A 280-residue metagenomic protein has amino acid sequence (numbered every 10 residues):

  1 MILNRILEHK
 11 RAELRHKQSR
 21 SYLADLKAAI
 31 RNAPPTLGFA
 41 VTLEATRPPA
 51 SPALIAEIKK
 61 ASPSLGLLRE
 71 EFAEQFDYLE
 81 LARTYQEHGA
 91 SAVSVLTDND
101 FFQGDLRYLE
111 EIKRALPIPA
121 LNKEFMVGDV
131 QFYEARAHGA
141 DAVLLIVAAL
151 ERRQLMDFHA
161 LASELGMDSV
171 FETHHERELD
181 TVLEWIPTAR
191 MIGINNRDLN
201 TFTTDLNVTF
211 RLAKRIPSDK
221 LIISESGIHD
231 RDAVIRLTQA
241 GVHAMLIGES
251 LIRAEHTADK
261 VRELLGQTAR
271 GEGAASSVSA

Functional and structural regions predicted by a protein language model:
I2-A73: An N-cap/entry alpha-helix motif that binds or orients negatively charged groups
I55-D77, P119-V127, V147, V170-E172 (+1 more regions): Active-site mouth loops of central-metabolism enzymes
I58-K60, L65-F72, L81-Q103, T181-A213: Glycine/Thr-rich beta-alpha phosphate-binding loop at enzyme active sites
G89, A115-I118, A137-V143, S163-M167 (+3 more regions): Glycine-enriched alpha-helix->loop->beta-strand junction motifs that scaffold or abut catalytic
T97, I118-Q131, A137-H138, V143-V147 (+1 more regions): Glycine- and Gly-Pro-enriched alpha-helical subdomains that act as flexible, kink-prone "lid/hinge" or packing modules
V127-H138, E176-T188, I228-I247, L264: Catalytic cores of alpha/beta
E134-Q154, G193-T201, V242-V261: Glycine-rich phosphate-binding active-site loops on the catalytic face of alpha/beta enzymes
L212-R215, T238, R253-A280: C-terminal helical cap(s) of enzyme catalytic domains, especially alpha/beta-barrels
